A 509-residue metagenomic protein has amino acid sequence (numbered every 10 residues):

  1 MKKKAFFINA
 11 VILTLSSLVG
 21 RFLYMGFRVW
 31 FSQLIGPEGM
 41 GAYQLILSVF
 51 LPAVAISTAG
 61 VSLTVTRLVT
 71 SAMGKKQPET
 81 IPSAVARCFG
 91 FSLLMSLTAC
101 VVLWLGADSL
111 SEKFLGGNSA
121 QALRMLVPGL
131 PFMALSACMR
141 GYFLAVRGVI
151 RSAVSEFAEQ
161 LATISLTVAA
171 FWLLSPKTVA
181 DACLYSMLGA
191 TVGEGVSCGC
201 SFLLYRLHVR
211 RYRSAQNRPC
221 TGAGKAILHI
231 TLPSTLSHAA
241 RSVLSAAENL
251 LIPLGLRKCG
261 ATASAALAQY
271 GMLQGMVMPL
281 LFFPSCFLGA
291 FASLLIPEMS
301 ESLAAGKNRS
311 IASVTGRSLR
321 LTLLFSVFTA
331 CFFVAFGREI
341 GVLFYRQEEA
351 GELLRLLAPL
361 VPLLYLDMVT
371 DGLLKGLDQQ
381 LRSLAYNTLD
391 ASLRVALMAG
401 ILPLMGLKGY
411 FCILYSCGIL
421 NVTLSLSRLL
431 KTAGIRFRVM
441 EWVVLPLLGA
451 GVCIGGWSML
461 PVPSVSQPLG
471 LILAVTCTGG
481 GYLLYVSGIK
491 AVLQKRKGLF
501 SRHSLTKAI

Functional and structural regions predicted by a protein language model:
M1-L23, E79, S83, R218-R241 (+1 more regions): N-terminal membrane topogenesis motif
A5-L63, C100, W104, G129-L130 (+2 more regions): Signature of the first transmembrane helix
L18, A86-K113, A312-L363, V395-A396: Alpha-helical transmembrane segments of multi-pass membrane transport and lipid-handling proteins
G20, A59-T66, M125-L144, S152-Q160 (+5 more regions): Short runs within selected transmembrane alpha-helices of multi-pass transporters and secretion channels
F22-M40, S111-E112, L173-L174, A239-P284 (+2 more regions): Helix-terminus/linker motif at the lipid-water interface of multi-pass membrane proteins
A59-G74, L281-A305: Helix-loop junctions and terminal segments of transmembrane helices in multi-pass membrane transport/translocation
L97-A239, V243: Hydrophobic transmembrane helix module of multi-pass membrane transport proteins
A182, S237-H238, V243, V439-K495 (+1 more regions): Transmembrane alpha-helical segments of multi-pass transport proteins
